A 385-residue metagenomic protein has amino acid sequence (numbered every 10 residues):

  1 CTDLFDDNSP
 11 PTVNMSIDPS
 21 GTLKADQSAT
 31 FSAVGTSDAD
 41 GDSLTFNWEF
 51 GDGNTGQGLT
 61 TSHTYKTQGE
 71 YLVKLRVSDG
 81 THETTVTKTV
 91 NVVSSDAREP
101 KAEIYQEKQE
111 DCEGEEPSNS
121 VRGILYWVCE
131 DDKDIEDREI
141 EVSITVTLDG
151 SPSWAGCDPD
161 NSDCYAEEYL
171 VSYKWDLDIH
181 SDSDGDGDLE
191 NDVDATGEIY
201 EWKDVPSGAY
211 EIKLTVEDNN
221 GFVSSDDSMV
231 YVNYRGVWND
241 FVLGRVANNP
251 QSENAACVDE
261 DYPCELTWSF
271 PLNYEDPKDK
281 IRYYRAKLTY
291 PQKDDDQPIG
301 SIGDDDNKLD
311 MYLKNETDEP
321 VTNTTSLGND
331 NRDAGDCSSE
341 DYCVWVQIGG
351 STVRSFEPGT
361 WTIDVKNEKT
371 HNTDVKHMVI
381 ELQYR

Functional and structural regions predicted by a protein language model:
C1-R245, C257, F270-D279, K287-L288: Extracellular/lumenal mature domains of secreted and surface-exposed proteins
F5-N8, P263-E265, I348: Glycan-association/targeting regions that enable binding to alpha-glucans and other polysaccharides
T87, E211, Y283-K287, D310 (+2 more regions): Ordered hydrophobic segments in well-structured contexts
C112, D294-Q297, T370-V375: Short, surface-exposed beta-strand/loop "edge" segments at domain boundaries and coil↔beta transitions
D188-D192, G197-E198, K203, N220 (+1 more regions): Noncatalytic accessory or regulatory domains flanking protease catalytic cores in secreted, cell-surface, and selected
D227-M229, P298-I302, H377: Composition- and surface-driven signal marking solvent-exposed, interaction-prone regions in large proteins
V246-Q251: Pro/Ala/Gly-rich low-complexity, hydrophilic intrinsically disordered segments
C257-N331: Acidic, Ser/Thr/Pro-rich low-complexity intrinsically disordered segments
